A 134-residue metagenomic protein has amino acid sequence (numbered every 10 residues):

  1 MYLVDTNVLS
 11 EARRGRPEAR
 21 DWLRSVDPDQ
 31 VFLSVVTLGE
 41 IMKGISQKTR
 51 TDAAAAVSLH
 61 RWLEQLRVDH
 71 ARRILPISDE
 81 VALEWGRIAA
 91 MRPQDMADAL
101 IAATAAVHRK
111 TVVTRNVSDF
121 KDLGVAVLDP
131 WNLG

Functional and structural regions predicted by a protein language model:
Y2, R20-M96, L100-T111, K121-V125 (+1 more regions): PIN-domain endoribonuclease scaffold, especially VapC-family toxins
E11-P17, D122: Short N-terminal helix/helix-N-cap motif within the alpha/beta-hydrolase-1
A12, T111-T114: Short, hydrophobic beta-strand segments that form beta-sheet elements in well-ordered domains
R115-D119: C-terminal structural segments of small proteins and small subunits
